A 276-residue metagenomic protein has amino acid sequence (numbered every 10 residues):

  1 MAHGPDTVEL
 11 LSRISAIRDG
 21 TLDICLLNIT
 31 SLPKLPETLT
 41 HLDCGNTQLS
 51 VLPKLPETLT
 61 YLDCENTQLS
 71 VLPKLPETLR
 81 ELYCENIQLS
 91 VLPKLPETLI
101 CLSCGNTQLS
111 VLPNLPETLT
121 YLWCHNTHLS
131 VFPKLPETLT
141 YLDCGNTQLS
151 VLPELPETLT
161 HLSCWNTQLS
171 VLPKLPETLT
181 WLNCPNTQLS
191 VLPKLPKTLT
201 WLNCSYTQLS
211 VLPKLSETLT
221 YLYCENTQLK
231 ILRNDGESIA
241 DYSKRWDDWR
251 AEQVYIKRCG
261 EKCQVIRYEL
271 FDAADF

Functional and structural regions predicted by a protein language model:
M1-K34, L39, Q228-F276: N-terminal capping/linker segments that flank leucine-rich repeat
E9-S12, A16, E37, E57 (+10 more regions): Polar/charged alpha-helical tracts
R18, P73, E85, P93 (+13 more regions): Intrinsically disordered, low-complexity segments enriched in polar/charged small residues
L22-N28, D43-Q48, T58-L69, L79-L89 (+8 more regions): Concave beta-strand-loop units of leucine-rich repeat
L32-L35, L52-L55, L72-L75, L92-L95 (+7 more regions): Canonical leucine-rich repeat
